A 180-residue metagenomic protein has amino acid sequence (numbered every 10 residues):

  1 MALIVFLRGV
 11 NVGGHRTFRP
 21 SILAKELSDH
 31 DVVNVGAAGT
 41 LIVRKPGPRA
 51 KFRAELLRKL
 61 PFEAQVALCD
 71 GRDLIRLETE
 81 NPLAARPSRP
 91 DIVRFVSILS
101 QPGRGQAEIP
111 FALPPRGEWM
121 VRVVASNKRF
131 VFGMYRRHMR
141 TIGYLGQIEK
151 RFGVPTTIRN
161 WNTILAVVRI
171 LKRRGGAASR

Functional and structural regions predicted by a protein language model:
M1-A38, I42-R180: Surface-exposed, charge/polar-rich loops and edge strands
